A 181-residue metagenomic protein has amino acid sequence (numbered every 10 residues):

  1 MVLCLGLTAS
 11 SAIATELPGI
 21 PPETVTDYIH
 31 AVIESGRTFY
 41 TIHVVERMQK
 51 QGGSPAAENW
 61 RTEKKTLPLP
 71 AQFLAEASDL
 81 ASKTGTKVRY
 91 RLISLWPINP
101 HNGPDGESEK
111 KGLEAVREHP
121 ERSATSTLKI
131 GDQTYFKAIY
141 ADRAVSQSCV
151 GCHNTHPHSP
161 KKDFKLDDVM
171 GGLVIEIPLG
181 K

Functional and structural regions predicted by a protein language model:
M1-T8: Bacterial N-terminal signal peptides
A14-A144, H158-K181: Extracytoplasmic c-type cytochrome modules immediately beyond a signal peptide or single-pass transmembrane anchor
V145-P157: The canonical Cys-X-X-Cys-His
